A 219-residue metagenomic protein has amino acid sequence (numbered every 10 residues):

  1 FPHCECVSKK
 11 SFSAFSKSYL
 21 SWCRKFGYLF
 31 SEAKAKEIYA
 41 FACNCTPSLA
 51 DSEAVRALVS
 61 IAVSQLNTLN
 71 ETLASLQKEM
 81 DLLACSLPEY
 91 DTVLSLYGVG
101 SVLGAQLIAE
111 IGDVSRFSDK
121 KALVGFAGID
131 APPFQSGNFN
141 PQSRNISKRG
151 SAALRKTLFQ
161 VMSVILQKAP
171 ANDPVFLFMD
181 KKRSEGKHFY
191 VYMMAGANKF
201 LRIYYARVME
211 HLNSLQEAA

Functional and structural regions predicted by a protein language model:
F1-A219: A detector of single, family-specific signature residues that are central to catalytic or substrate-handling motifs
